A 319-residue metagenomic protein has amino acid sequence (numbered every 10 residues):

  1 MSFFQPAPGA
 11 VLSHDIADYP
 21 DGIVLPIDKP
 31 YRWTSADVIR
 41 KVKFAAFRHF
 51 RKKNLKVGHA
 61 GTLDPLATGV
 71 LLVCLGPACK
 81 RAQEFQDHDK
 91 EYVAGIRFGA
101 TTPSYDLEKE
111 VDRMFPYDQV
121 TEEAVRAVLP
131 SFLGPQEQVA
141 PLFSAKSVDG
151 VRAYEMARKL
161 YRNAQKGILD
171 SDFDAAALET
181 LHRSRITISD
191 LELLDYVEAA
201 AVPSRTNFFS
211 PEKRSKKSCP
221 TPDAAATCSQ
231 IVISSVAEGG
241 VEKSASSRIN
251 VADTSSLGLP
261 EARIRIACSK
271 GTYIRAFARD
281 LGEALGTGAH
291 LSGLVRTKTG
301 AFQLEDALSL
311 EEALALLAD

Functional and structural regions predicted by a protein language model:
M1-D319: Catalytic/RNA-binding core of pseudouridine synthases
